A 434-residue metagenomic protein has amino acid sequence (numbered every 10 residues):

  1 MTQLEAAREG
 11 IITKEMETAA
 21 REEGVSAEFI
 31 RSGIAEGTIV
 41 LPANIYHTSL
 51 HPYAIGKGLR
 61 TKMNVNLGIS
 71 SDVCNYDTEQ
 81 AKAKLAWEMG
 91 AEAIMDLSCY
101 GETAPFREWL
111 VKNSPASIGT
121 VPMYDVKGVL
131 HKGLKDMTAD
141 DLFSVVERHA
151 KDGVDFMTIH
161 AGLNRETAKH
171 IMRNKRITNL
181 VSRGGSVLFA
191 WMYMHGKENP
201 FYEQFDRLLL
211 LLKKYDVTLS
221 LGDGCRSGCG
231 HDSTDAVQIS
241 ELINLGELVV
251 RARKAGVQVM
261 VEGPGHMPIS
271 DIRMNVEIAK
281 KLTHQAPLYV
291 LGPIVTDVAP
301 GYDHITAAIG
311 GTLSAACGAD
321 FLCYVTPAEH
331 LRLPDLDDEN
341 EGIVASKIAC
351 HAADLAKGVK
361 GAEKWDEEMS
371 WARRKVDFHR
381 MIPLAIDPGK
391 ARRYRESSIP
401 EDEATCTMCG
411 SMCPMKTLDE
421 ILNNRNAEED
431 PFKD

Functional and structural regions predicted by a protein language model:
T2-A6, I11-T296, Y302, A308-F321: Alpha/beta enzyme core
K169-Y193, S227, H231-S233, R332-D434: Catalytic or ion-coupling anion/metal-binding cores of large enzyme and transporter domains
V298-A307, L313-V359: C-terminal catalytic subdomain
